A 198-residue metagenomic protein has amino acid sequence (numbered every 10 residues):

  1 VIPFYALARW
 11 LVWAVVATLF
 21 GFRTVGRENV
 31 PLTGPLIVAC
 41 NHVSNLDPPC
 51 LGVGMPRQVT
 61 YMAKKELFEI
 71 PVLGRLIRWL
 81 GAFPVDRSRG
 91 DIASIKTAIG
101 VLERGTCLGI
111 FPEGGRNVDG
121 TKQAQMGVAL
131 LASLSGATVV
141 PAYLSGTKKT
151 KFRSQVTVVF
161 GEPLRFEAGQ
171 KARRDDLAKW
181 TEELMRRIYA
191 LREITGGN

Functional and structural regions predicted by a protein language model:
I2-W10, A17-T18, V30-R89, T97: Catalytic core of membrane glycerolipid acyltransferases/transacylases, capturing the structured, soluble-facing
P3-F4, A93-N198: Non-catalytic C-terminal accessory region of glycerolipid acyltransferases and related lyso-lipid remodeling enzymes
W13-V16, Y189: Amphipathic, well-packed alpha-helical segments that form the structural scaffold of globular domains
A17-V25: Short gly/ser/thr-rich secondary-structure transition/capping motifs
F22, V59, L108: Hydrophobic anchor at the start of a short beta-strand that flanks the dinucleotide cofactor-binding loop
T24, Y61, A82-P84, V139 (+1 more regions): Conserved beta-strand scaffold positions in the cores of enzyme catalytic domains, especially in NTP/NDP-utilizing
E28-P31, T150-K151: A short beta-turn/loop motif at secondary-structure boundaries
